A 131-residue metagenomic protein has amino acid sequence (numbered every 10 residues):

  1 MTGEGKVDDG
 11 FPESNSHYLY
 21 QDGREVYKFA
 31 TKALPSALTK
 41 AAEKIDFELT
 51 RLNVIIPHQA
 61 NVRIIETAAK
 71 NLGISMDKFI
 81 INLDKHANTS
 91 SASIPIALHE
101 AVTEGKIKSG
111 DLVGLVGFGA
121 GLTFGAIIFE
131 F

Functional and structural regions predicted by a protein language model:
M1-N82: Hydrophobic pocket-lining "lid/loop/helix" segments that shape and contact the acyl-thioester
L38, I94-A101: Buried hydrophobic packing segments
N61-N71, A92-I96, I128-F131: Short amphipathic alpha-helical segments at helix boundaries and their inter-helical linkers
N61-R63, A87, L122: Short Gly/Pro-enriched loop/turn and capping motifs at secondary-structure junctions
N71, S75, H86, E100-E104: Hydrophobic alpha-helical segments
N82-I94: Active-site-adjacent helical/loop segments in soluble small-molecule enzymes
L98-F131: Conserved beta-strand-centric core segments of catalytic alpha/beta enzyme folds
